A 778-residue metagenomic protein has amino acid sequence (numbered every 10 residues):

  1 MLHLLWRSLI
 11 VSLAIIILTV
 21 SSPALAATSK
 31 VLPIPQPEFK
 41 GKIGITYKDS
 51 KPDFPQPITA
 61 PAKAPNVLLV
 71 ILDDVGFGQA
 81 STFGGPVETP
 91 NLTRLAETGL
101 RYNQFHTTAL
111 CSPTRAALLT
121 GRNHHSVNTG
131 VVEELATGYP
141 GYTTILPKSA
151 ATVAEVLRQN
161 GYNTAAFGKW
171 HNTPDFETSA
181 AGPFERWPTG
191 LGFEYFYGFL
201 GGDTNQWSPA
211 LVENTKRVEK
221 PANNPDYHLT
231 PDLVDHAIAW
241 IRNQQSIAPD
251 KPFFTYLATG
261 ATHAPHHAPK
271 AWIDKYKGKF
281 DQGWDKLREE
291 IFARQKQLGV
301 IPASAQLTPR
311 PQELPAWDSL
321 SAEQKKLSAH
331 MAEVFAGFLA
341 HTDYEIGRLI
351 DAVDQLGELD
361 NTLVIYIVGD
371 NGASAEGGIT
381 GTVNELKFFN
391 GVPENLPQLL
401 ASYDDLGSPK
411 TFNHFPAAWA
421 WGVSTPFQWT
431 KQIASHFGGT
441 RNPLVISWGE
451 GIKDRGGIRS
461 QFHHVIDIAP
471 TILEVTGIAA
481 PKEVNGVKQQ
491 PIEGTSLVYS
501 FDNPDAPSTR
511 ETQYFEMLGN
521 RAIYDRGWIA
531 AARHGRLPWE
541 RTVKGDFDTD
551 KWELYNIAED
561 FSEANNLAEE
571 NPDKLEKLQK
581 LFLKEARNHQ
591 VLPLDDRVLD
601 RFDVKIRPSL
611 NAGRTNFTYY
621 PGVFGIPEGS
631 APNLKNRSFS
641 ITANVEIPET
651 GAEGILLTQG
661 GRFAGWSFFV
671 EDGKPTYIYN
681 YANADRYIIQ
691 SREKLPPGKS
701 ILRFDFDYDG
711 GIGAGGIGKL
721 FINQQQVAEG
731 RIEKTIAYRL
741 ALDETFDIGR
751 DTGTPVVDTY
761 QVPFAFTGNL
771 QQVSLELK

Functional and structural regions predicted by a protein language model:
M1-W6: N-terminal secretory signal peptides that target proteins for export/translocation
S8-V20: Bacterial N-terminal signal peptides
L18, L25-W552, F561-K580, L594 (+6 more regions): Formylglycine-dependent sulfatase
T255, L444-I446, I523, E553-Y555 (+3 more regions): Short beta-strand motif preference
W448, I557, S774-K778: Short beta-strand-to-coil "C-cap" segments at the C-terminal boundary of structured domains/repeats, marking
A558-S562, Q724-V727: Asp-box/BNR beta-propeller loop motif
N571, L575-Q590, N769-K778: Extended recognition patches within non-cytosolic domains
P593, V598-K778: Extracellular glycan-associated modules
